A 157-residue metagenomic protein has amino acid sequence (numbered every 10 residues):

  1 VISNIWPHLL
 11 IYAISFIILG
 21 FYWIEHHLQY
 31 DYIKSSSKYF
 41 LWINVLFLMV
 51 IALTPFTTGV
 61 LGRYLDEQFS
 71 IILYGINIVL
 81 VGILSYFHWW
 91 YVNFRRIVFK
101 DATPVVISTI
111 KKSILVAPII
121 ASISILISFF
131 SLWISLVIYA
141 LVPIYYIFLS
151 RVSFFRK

Functional and structural regions predicted by a protein language model:
V1-K157: Multi-pass alpha-helical transmembrane bundle typical of ion/small-solute transporters and intramembrane aspartyl
